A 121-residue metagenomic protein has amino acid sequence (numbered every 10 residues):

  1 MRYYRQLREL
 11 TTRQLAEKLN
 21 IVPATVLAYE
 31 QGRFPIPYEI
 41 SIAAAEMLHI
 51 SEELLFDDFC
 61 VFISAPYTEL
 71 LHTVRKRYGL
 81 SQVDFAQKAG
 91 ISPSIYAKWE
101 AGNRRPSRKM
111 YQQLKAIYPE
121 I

Functional and structural regions predicted by a protein language model:
M1, L15, V26, E52 (+3 more regions): Short, structured motif recognition centered on aromatic/hydrophobic residues
M1, T12, S41, L71 (+2 more regions): Generic structural marker for isolated residues within well-ordered, non-membrane alpha-helices of soluble domains
M1-L7, D57-R77: A short, Lys/Arg-rich alpha-helix, primarily the initiator
R5, A16, A45, R75 (+2 more regions): The alpha-helix within a helix-turn-helix
E9-L27, G79-A97: Short alpha-helical DNA-recognition segment
E39-L54, R108-I121: DNA major-groove recognition helix of helix-turn-helix/homeodomain DNA-binding modules
